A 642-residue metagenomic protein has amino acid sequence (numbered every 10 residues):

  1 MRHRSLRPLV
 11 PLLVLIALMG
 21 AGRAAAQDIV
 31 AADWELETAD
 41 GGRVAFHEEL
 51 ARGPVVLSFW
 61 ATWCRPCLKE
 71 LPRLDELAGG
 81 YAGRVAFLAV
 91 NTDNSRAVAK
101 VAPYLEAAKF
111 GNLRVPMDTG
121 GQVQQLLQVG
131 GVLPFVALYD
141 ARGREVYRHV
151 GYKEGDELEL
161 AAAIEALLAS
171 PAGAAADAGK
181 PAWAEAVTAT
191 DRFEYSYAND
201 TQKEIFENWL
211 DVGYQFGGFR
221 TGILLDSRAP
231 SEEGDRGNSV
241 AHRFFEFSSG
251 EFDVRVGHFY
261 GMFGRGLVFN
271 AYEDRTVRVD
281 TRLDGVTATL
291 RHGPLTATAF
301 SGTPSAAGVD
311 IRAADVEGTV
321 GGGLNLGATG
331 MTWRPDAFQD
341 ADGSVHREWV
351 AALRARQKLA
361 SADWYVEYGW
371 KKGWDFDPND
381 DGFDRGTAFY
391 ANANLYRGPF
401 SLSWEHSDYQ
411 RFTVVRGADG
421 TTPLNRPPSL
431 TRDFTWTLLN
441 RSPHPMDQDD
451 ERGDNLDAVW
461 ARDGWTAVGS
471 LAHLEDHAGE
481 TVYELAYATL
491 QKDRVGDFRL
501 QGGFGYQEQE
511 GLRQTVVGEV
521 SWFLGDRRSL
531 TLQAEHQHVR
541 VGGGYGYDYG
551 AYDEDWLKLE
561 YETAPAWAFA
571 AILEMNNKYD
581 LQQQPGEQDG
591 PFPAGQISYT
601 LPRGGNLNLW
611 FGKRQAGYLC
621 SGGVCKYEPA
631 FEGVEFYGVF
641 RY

Functional and structural regions predicted by a protein language model:
V10-G20: Bacterial N-terminal signal peptides
L18-E35, A51, G173: N-proximal helix/coil linker or "cap" segments that precede and/or mark the start of modular domains
E35-V55: A short beta-strand-turn-helix
G53-V55, W60-W63, V132: Short pre-active-site segment immediately N-terminal to redox-active cysteine/selenocysteine motifs in thiol-based
L68-A108, T119-Q125: Structural microenvironment flanking redox-active thiols in thiol-disulfide oxidoreductases
A107-N112, T119-A163: Thiol/disulfide oxidoreductase modules built on the thioredoxin-like
A178-N238, S248-F252, T276-W556, E562 (+4 more regions): Signature for the C-terminal beta-barrel architecture of outer-membrane proteins
Y599-L601, K613, E628-Y642: Outer-membrane beta-barrel "beta-signal"
